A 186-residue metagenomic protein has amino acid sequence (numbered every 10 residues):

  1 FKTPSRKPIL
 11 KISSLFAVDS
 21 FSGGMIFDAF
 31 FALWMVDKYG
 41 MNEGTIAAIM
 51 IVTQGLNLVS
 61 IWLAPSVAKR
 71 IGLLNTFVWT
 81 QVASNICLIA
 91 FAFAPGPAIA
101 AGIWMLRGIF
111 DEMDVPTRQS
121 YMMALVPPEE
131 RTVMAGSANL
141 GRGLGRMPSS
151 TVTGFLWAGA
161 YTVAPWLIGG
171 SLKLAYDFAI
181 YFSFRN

Functional and structural regions predicted by a protein language model:
A29-I46: Short amphipathic helix-loop junctions that connect adjacent transmembrane helices in Major Facilitator Superfamily/SLC
E43-G44, P128-A138: Loop-to-transmembrane helix entry/capping segments in MFS-fold secondary transporters and related SLC/MFSD carriers
S60-L73, W157: Helix-to-loop junctions at the C-terminal end of transmembrane segments in multipass secondary transporters
N75-A90, G170: Structural signature of the two symmetry-related core transmembrane helices
A92-W104: Helix-loop junctions at membrane interfaces in 12-TM secondary transporters
M113-V126: Intracellular juxtamembrane helix-capping segments at the cytosolic ends of symmetry-related transmembrane helices
P148-L167: Transmembrane alpha-helix termini and helix-breaking/packing motifs in multi-pass membrane transporters
I168-N186: Multi-pass alpha-helical transporter architecture, strongest for 12-TM Major Facilitator/SLC carriers used
